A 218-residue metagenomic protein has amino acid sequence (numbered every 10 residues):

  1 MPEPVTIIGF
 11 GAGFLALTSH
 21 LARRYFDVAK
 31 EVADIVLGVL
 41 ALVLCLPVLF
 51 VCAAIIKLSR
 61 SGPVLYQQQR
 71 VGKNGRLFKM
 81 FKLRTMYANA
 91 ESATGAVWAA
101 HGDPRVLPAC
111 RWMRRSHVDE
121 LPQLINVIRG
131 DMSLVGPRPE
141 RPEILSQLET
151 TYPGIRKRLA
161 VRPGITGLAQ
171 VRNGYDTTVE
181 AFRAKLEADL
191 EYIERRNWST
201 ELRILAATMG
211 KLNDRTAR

Functional and structural regions predicted by a protein language model:
P2-A16: A short, hydrophobic C-terminal helix/tail in secreted or cell-surface proteins
P4-T6, V48-F50, R141: Transmembrane helix boundary and interhelical junction motifs in multipass membrane proteins
L15, L21-N89, N126, W198-R218: A hydrophobic, helix-centered structural microdomain
L21, Y25, W112, G154-R218: C-terminal terminal-structure detector
Y66-R111, T166-E187: Short, glycine-rich, amphipathic interfacial segments at transmembrane boundaries or analogous
A99-R162, I204-L212: A short, structured surface patch at a secondary-structure boundary
